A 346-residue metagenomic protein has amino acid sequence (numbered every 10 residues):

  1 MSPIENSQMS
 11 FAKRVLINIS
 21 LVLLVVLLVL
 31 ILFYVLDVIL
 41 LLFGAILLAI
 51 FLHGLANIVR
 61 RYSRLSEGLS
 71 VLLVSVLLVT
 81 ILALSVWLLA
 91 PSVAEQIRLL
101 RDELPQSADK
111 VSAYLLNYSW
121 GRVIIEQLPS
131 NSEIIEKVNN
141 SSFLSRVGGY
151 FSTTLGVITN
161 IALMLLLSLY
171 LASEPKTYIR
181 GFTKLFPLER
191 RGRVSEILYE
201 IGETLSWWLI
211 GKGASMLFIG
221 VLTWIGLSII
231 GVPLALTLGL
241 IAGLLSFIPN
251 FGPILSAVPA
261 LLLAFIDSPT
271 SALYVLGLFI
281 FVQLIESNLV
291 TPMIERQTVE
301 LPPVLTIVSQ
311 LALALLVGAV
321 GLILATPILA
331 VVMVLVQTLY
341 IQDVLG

Functional and structural regions predicted by a protein language model:
M1-A90, S168, A330-G346: Anchoring transmembrane alpha helix of integral membrane proteins
I4, L55-S63, L69, L84-L163 (+3 more regions): Juxtamembrane membrane-interface segments in integral membrane proteins
R14-V22, D37, L41-L42, E67 (+9 more regions): Residue-level signature of transmembrane alpha-helical entry/exit and packing/kink sites in multi-pass membrane
L16, Y150-F265, P269-G277: Alpha-helical transmembrane segments and their immediate interhelical loop/hinge regions in multi-pass membrane
Y34, V38-L42, F51-I58, L89-E103 (+7 more regions): Membrane-spanning helices that line or support transport/gating and their immediate boundary helices in channels
L36-G44, G68, I229-I241, I254 (+4 more regions): Membrane-water interface of transmembrane alpha-helices in multipass transporters/channels
A45-A49, T80, S168, L240-I254 (+4 more regions): Hydrophobic transmembrane alpha-helices
A272, L276-G346: Hydrophobic alpha-helical transmembrane segments of membrane transport and translocation systems, primarily multi-pass
